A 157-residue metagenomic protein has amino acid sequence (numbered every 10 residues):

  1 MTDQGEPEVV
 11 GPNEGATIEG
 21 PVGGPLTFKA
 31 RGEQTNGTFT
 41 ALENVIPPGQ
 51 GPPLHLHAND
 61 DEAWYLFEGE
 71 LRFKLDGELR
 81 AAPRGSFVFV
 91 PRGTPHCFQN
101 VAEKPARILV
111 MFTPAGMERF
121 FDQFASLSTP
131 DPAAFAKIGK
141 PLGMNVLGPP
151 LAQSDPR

Functional and structural regions predicted by a protein language model:
M1-F39, S126-R157: A short, N-terminal "cap"/entry segment at the start of jelly-roll beta-barrel domains of the cupin/DSBH fold
V10-G11, E70, G77-P95: Short acidic-glycine-tyrosine-enriched beta hairpin
V22, K74-D76: Short strand-coil-strand connectors
F28, A41-V45, A63, L79 (+1 more regions): Conserved hydrophobic/aromatic beta-strand scaffold that supports enzyme active sites
A30-R31, P53-A58, Q99-V101: Short histidine-centered beta-strand/loop micro-motifs that create catalytic or ligand/metal-coordination sites
T35, R72, R92-E118: Ligand-binding loop in jelly-roll beta-barrel domains
A41-P47, L56-K74, M111: Short, conserved beta-strand element in jelly-roll/cupin
Q50, A58, L71, F87-F89 (+2 more regions): Hydrophobic small-molecule pocket/channel-lining residues, especially in calycin-type beta-barrels
